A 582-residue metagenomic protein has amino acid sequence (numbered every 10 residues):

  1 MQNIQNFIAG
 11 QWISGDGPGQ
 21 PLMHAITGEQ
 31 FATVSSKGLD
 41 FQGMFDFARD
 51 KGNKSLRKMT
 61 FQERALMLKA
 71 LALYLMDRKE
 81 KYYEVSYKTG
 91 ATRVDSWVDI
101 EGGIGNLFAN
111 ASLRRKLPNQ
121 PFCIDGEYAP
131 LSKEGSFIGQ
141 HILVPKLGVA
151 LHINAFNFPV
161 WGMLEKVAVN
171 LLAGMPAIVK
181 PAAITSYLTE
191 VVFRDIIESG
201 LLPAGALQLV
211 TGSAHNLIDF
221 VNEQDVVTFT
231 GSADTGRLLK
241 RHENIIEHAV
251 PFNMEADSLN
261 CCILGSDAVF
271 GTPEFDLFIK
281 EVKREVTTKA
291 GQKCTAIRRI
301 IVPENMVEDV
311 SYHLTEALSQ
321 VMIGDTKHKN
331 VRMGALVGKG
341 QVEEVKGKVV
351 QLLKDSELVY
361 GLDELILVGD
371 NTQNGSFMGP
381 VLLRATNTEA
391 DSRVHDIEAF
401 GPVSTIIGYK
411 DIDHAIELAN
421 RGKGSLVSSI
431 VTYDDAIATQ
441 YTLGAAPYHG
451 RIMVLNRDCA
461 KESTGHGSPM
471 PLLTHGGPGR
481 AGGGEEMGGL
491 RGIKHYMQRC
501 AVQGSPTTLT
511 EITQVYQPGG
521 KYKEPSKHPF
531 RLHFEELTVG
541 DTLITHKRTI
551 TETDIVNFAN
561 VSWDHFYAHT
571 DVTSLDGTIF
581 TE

Functional and structural regions predicted by a protein language model:
M1-G135, Q320, V337, K346: N-terminal Rossmann-like NAD(P)+-binding subdomain of aldehyde/semialdehyde dehydrogenases
G28, R64, G174, L207 (+6 more regions): Residue-level signal for inorganic ion chemistry
Q30-K37, G52-R57, L131, L151-H152 (+7 more regions): Short, well-ordered beta-strand elements within core beta-sheets of diverse protein domains
E80, G105, A109-N119, A129 (+6 more regions): Non-catalytic terminal extensions of PLP-dependent enzymes
G102, L367-V381, I412-S505: C-terminal core of ALDH-fold dehydrogenases
P118-L277, Y409, E462, G484: Rossmann-like NAD(P) dinucleotide-binding subdomain of oxidoreductase/dehydrogenase enzymes
D195, S199-G200, Q224-V226, D234-A390 (+5 more regions): ALDH superfamily catalytic-core signature
P525-E582: Hot-dog-fold acyl-thioester-processing enzymes
